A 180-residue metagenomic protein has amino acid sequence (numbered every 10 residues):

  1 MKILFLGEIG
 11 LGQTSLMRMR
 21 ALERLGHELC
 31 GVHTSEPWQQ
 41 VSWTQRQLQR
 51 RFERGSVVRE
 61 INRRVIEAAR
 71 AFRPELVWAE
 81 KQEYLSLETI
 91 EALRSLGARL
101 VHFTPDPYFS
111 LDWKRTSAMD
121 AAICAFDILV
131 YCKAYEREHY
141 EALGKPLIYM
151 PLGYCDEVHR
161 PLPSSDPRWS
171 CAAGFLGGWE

Functional and structural regions predicted by a protein language model:
M1-Q49, V58-E67, A71-F72, E80-L87 (+1 more regions): Nucleotide-sugar donor-binding catalytic core of glycosyltransferases
E23, T89-G97: Surface-exposed amphipathic alpha-helices with a cationic face
Q49-R54, L100: Glycine-rich phosphate-binding "P-loop"
E75: Short acidic/polar active-site loop segments enriched in Thr and Asp
L93, R115-S117: "Short basic amphipathic alpha-helical interaction patches in structured regions
V101-K114: A short, histidine- and acid-enriched strand-loop-helix "catalytic/donor-clamping" loop that lines the nucleotide-sugar
